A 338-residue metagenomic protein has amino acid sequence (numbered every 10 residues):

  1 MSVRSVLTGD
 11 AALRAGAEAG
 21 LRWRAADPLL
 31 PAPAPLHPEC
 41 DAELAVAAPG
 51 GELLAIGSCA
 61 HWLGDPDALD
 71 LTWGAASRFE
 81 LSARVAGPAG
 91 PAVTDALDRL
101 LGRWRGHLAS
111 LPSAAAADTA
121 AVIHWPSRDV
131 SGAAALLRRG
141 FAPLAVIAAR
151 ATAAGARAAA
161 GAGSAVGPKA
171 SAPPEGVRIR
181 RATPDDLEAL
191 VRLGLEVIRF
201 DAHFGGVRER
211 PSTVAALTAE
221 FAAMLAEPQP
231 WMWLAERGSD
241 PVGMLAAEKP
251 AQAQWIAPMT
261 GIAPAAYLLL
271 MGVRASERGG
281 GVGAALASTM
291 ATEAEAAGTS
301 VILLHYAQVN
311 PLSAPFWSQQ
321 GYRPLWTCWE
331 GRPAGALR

Functional and structural regions predicted by a protein language model:
M1-A17, R178-L193: A short beta-loop-alpha structural element at the N-terminal edge of CoA-dependent acyl/N-acetyltransferase catalytic
L7-C40, D201-E220: Conserved GNAT-fold acetyl-CoA-binding loop/helix
P31-R103, V242-P264: Conserved donor-binding loop and adjoining core beta-sheet/short helix segment in diverse acyl/aminoacyl transferases
G57-C59, V146, W233, G243-A247 (+3 more regions): Conserved GNAT-family N-acetyltransferase fold
A86-E175, W326-P333: Acyl-donor-binding surface of acyltransferase catalytic domains
G90-S110, L270-V273, G279-T292, A296 (+1 more regions): Conserved acetyl-CoA-binding loop-helix of GNAT-fold acetyltransferases
S127-P143, A284, A296-A297, Q308-W326: Conserved active-site alpha-helix within GNAT-family acetyltransferase domains
K169, P174-A266: Flexible, substrate/cofactor-facing loop regions flanked by secondary structure within enzyme catalytic domains
